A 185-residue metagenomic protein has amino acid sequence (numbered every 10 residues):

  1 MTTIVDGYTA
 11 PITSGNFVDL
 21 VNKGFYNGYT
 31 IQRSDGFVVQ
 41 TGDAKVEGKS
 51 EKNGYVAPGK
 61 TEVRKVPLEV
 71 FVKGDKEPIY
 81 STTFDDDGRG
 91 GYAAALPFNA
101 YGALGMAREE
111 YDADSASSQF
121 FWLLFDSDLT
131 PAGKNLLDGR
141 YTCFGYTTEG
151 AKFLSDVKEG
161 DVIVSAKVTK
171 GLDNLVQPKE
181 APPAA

Functional and structural regions predicted by a protein language model:
M1-A185: Cross-family detector of peptidyl-prolyl cis-trans isomerase
